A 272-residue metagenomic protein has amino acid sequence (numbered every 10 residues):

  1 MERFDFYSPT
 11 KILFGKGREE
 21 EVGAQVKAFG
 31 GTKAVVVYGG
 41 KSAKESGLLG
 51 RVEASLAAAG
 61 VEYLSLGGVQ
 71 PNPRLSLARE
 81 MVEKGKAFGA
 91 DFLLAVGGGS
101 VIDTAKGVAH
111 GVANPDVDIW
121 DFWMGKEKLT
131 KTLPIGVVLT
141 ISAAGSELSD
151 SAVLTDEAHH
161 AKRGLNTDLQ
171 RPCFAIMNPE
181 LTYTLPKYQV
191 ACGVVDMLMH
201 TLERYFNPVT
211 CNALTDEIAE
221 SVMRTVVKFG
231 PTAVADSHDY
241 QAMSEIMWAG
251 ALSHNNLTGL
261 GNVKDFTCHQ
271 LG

Functional and structural regions predicted by a protein language model:
M1-F92: ATP/NTP phosphate-donor binding region
K11, K33-V35, Y63-L64, D91-L94 (+5 more regions): Structural motif
E20, N114-C211: A glycine/threonine-rich phosphate-anchoring loop and its flanking beta-alpha core in nucleotide/phosphate-binding
R51-V52, E80-V82, V101-P115, L148-S149: Short Gly/Thr/Asp-enriched flexible loops that form oxyanion-binding sites at enzyme active sites
A90-K106, T140-S146, C268: Glycine/serine-rich anion-binding loops at beta->alpha junctions that coordinate negatively charged ligand groups
R204, P208-G272: Active-site segments that bind and position negatively charged phosphate/pyrophosphate groups
